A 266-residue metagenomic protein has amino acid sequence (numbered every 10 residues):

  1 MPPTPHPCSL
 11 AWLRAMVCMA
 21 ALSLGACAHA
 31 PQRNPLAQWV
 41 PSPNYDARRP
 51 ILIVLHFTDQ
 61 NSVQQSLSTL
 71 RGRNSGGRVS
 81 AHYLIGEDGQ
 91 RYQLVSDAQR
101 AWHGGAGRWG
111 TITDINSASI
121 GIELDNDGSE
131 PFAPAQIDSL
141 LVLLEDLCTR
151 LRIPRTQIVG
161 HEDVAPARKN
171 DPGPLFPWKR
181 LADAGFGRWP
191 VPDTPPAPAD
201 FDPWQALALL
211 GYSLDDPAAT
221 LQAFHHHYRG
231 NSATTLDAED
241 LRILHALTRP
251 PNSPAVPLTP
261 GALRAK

Functional and structural regions predicted by a protein language model:
P2-M16: Bacterial N-terminal signal peptides that target proteins for export
R14-G25: Bacterial N-terminal signal peptides
C27-A30, A133-K266: Basic/polar, cationic surfaces and motifs that engage anionic cell-wall and phosphate/carboxylate ligands
H29-D46, L52, D59-T156: Active-site-adjacent loop/helix surface patches within enzyme catalytic domains that shape the substrate-binding cleft
I53-H56, H225: Short, well-ordered secondary-structure micro-motifs within conserved domains or adaptor modules
